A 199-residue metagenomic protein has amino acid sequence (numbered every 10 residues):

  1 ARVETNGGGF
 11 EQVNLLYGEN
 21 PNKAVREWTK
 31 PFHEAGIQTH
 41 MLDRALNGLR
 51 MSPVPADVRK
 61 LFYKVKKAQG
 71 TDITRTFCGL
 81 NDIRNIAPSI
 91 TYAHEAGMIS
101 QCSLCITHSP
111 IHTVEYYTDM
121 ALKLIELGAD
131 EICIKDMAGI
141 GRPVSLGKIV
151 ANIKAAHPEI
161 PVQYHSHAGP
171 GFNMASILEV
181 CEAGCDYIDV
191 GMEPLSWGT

Functional and structural regions predicted by a protein language model:
R2-I125, E131, G139-P143: Active-site beta->alpha loop and helix N-cap motifs at the rims of alpha/beta catalytic domains
G70-D72, A96-M98, E126-D130, A156-I160 (+1 more regions): Glycine-enriched alpha-helix->loop->beta-strand junction motifs that scaffold or abut catalytic
M137-T199: Catalytic alpha/beta core domains of metabolic enzymes, predominantly
